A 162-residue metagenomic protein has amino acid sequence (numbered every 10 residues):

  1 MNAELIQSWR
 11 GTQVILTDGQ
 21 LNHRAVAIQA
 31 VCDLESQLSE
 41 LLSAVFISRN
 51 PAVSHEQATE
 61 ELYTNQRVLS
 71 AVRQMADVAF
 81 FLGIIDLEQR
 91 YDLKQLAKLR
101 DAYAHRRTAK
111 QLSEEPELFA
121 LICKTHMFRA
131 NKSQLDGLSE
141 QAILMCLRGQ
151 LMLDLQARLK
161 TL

Functional and structural regions predicted by a protein language model:
M1-L162: Amphipathic alpha-helical interface elements
